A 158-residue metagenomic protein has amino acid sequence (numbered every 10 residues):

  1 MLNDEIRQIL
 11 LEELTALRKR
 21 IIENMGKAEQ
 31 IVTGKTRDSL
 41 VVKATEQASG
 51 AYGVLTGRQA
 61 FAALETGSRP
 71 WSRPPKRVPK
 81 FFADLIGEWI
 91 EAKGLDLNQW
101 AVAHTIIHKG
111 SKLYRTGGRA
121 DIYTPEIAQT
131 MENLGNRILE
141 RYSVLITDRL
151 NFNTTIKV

Functional and structural regions predicted by a protein language model:
M1-E46, G50: Charge-rich, low-complexity N-terminal segments
K35-V158: Charged, low-complexity interaction tracts
